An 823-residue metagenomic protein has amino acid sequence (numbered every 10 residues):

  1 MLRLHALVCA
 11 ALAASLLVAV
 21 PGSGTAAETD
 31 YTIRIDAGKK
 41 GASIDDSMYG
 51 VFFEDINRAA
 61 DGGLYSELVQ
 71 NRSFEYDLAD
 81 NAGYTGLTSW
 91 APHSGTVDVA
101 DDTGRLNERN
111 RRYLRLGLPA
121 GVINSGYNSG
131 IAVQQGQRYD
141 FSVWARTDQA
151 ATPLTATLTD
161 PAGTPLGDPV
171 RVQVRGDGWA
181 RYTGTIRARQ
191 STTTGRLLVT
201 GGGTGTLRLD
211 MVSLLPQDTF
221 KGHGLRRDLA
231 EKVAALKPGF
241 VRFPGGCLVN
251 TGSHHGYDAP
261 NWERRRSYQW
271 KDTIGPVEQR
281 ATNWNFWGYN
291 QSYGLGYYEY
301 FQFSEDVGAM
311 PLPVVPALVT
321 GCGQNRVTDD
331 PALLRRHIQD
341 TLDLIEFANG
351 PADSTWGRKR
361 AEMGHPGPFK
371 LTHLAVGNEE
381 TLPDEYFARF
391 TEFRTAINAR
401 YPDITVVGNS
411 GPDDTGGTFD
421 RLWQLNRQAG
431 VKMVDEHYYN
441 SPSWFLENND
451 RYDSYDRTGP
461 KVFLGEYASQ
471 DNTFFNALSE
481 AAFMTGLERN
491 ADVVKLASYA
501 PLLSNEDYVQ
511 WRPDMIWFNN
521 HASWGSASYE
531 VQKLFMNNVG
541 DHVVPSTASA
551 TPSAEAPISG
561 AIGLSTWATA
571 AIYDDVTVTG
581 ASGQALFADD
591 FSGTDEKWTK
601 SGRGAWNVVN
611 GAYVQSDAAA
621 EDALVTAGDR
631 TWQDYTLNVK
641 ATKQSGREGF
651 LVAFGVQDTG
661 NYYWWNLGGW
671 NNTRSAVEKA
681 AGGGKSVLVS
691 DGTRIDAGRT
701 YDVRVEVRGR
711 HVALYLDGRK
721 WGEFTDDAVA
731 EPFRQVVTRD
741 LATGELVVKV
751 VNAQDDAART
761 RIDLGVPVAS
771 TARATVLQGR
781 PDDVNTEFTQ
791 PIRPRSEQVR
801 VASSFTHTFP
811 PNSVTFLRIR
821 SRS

Functional and structural regions predicted by a protein language model:
M1-A26: Secretory targeting and sorting signals
A19-T418, Q424-D435, N440-S443, D450-P557 (+3 more regions): Non-catalytic accessory regions flanking glycosidase/transglycosidase catalytic cores in CAZymes
D101-G121, G560, G602-V625, Y635-T636 (+1 more regions): Short carbohydrate-recognition loop motifs
A120-F141, R175-G176, T626-L637, K643-G646 (+3 more regions): Extracellular/lumenal carbohydrate-interaction signature centered on repeated Trp-anchored short motifs
P169-V170, A681-R704: Short, aromatic/His-centered strand-loop micro-motif at the edge of beta-sheets
T200, E555-T569, V652: Predominantly extracellular/luminal carbohydrate-interaction, adhesion, and secreted-enzyme modules that are
W567-I572, D617-K679: Secretory/extracellular carbohydrate-interaction modules and structurally similar beta-sandwich "look-alikes"
V576, F591, V639, A697-T725: Carbohydrate-binding surfaces in secreted/extracellular proteins
